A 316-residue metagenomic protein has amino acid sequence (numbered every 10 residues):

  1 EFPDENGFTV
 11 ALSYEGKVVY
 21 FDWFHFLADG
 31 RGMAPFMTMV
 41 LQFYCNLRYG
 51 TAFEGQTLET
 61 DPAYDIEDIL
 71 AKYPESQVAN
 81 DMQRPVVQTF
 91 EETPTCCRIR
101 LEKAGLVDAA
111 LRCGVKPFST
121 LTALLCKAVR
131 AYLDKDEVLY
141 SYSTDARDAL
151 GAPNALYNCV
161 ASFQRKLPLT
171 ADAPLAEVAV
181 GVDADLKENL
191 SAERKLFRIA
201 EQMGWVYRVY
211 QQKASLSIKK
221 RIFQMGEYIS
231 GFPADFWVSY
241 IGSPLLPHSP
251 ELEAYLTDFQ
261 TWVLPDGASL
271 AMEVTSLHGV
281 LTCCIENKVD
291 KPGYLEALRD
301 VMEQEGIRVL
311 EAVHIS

Functional and structural regions predicted by a protein language model:
E1-A11, R130-S316: Acyl-thioester-dependent acyl-group transfer interface
P3-L47, I66, T275-Y294: Histidine-centered acyl-transfer/condensation active-site motif and its immediate structural neighborhood
N6-V19, V86-A149, V280-L281: Gly/Ser/Thr-rich phosphate-binding loops and adjoining beta-strand/alpha-helix segments that form adenosine-phosphate
E15, L27-A109, M302-S316: Non-catalytic, low-complexity flexible loops and terminal extensions
V19, M33-V40, P117-V129, V182 (+1 more regions): Structural preference for long, well-ordered alpha-helical segments in enzyme cores
W23, R112-G114, E253, L277: Alpha-helical architecture
A28, L41-R48, L111, L125-D134 (+1 more regions): Hydrophobic/aromatic-lined pockets within catalytic cores
